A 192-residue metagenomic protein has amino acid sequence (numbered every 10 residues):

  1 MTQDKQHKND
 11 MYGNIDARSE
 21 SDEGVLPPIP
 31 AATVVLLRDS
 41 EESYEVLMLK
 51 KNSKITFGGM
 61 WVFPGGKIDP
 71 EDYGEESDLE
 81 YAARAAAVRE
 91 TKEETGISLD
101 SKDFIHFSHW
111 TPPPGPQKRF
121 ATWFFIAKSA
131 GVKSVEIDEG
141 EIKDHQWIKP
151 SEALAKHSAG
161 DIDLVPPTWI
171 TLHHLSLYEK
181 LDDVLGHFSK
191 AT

Functional and structural regions predicted by a protein language model:
M1-I142, Q146-T192: N-terminal leader/linker segments that precede catalytic domains of diphosphate-processing enzymes
